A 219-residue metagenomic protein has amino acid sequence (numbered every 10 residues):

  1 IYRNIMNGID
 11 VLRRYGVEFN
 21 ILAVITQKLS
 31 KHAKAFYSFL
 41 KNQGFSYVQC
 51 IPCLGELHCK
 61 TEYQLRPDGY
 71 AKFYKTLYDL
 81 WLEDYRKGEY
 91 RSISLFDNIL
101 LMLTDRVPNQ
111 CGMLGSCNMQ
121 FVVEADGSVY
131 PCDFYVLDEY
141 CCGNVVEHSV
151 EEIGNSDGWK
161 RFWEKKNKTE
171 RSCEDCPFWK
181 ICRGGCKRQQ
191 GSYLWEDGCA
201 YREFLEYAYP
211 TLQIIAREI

Functional and structural regions predicted by a protein language model:
I1-C53, E62: Radical SAM/AdoMet-radical enzyme domain recognition
E18-L22, T26, E56-Y78, G88-Y90: Short acidic, glycine/proline-enriched helix-loop-strand junctions
G69-L103, F134-P177: C-terminal accessory region of radical SAM enzymes
M102-G112: Short, basic/aromatic recognition patches
L114-C117: Short, small/polar residue-rich loop motifs at catalytic or cofactor-binding pockets
E124: Short, acidic, Ser/Thr-enriched surface-loop or helix-capping motifs
S128, L137-Y140, K168-I219: Radical SAM enzyme core and accessory elements
